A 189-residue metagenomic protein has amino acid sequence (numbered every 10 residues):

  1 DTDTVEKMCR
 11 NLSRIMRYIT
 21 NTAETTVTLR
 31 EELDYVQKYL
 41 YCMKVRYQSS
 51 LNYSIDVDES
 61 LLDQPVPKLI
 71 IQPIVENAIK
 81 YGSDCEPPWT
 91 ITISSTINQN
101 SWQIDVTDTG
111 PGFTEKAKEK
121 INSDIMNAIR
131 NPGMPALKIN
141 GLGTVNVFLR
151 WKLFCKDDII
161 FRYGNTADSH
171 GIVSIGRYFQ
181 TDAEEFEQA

Functional and structural regions predicted by a protein language model:
D1-G164: Two-component histidine phosphotransfer core
P111, F179-Q180: Short, solvent-exposed loop/turn segments at secondary-structure junctions
H170-F179: Short C-terminal beta-strand
E185-A189: Intrinsically disordered, low-complexity acidic/proline-/asparagine-rich linker or regulatory tail/stalk regions
